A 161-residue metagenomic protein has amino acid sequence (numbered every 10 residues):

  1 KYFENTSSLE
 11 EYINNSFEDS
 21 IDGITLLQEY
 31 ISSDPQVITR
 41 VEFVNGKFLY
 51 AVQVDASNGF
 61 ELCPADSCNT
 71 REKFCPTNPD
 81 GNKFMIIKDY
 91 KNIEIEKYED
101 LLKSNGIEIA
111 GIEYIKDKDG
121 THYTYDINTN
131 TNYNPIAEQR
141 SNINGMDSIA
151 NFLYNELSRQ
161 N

Functional and structural regions predicted by a protein language model:
K1-I38, N45, S67-C68, N92-E96 (+1 more regions): Active-site nucleotide/adenylate-binding loops and adjacent lid/helix of ATP-dependent enzymes
Q28, I112, Y125: Active-site flanking residues adjacent to catalytic metal/cofactor-binding acidic residues
I31, F43-N45, Y114-K118: Short, low-complexity Ser/Thr-rich regulatory SLiMs
V37-E61: Conserved active-site beta-strand-loop modules that form the wall/rim of enzyme catalytic pockets and either contain
R40-F43, G120-P135: A short beta-strand motif that forms the metal-chelation/ATP-contact edge of phosphoryl-transfer active sites
D55, E108, D117-D119, N130-Y133: Short Gly/Pro-enriched loop/turn and capping motifs at secondary-structure junctions
E61-H122, G145-Q160: A long amphipathic alpha-helix within ATP-dependent nucleotide-binding catalytic cores
Y133-M146: Short, flexible active-site recognition loops that position polar ligands and cofactors
